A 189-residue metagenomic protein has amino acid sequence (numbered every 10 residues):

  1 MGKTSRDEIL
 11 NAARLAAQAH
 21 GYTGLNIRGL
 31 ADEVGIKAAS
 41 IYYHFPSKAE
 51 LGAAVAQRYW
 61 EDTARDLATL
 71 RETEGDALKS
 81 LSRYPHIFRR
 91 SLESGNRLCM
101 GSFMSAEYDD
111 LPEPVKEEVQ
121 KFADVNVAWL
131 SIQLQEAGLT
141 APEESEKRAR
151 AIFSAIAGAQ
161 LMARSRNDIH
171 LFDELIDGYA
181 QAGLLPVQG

Functional and structural regions predicted by a protein language model:
M1-T4, E74, V187-G189: N-terminal intrinsically disordered/low-complexity leader segments
G2, L10, A56, W60 (+1 more regions): Amphipathic, non-transmembrane alpha-helical scaffold segments
E8, A12-E50, A54: Helix-turn-helix
T23-G24, A68, L139-E146: Short, charged helix-capping/linker segments at alpha-helix termini
F45, F103-D110: Short helix-capping/turn signature of helix-turn-helix
A54-R58, L67-R97, R148-I152: Hydrophobic alpha-helical connector segments
A64, S82, S94-L98, P112-G138 (+3 more regions): Amphipathic alpha-helical packing segments from all-alpha helical-bundle domains
S91, I132, F153-L171, A182-G189: Amphipathic C-terminal alpha-helical segment
